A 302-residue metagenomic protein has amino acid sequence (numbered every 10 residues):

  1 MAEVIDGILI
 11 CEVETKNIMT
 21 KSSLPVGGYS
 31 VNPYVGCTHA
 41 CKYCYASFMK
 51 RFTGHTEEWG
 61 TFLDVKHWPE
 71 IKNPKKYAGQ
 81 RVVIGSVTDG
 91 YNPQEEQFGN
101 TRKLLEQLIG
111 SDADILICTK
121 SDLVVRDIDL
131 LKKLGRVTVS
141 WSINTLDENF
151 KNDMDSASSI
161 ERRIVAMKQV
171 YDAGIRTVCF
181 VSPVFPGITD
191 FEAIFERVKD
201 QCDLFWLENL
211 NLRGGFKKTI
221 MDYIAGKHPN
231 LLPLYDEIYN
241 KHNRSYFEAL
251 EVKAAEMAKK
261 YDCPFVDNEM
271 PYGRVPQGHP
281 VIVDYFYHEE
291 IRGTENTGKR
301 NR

Functional and structural regions predicted by a protein language model:
M1-T138, L146-F150, I160-E161, D172: Conserved Radical SAM active-site core
A2-E14, E192-R302: Auxiliary Fe-S-binding modules of radical SAM enzymes
Y29, V82, I115, V139-W141 (+3 more regions): Hydrophobic faces of well-ordered beta-strands that scaffold small-molecule active sites in alpha/beta enzyme cores
V87-D89, K120-D122, S142-L146, S182-V184 (+2 more regions): Active-site beta-loop-alpha junctions enriched in small/polar residues
R102-L105, I128, R163-M167, F191-F195 (+1 more regions): Generic structural signal for well-ordered alpha-helices, preferentially at hydrophobic/aromatic core positions
I109, K132, V165-G174, A255-K259: Surface-exposed amphipathic alpha-helices with a cationic face
K133-V139, K199-L204: Glycine-enriched alpha-helix->loop->beta-strand junction motifs that scaffold or abut catalytic
S156, K168-T189, N240-R244: Conserved strand-turn element in the central/C-terminal portion of the radical SAM core barrel that lines
